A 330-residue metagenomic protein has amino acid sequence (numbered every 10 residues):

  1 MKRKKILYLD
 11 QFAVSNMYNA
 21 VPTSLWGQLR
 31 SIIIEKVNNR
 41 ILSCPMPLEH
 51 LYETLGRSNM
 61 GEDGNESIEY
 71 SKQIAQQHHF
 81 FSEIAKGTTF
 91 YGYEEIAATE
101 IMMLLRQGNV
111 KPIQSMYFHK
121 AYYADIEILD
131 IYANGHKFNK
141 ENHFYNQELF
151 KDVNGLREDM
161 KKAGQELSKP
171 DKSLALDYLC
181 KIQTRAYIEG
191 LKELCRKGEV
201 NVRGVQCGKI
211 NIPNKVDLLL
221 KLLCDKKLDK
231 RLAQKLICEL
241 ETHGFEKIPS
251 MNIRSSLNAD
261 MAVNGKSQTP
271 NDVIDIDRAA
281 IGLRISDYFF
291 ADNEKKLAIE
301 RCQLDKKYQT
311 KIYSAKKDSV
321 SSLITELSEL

Functional and structural regions predicted by a protein language model:
M1-G27, L167-E199, F245-P249, I253-R254: Metal-dependent nucleic-acid phosphoesterase active-site entry motif
M1-L7, Q28-S115, K316, S322-L330: Extended charged low-complexity segments that act as oligomerization/scaffolding linkers
Q11, S15, L48-Y52, D272-A279: Conserved glycosyltransferase catalytic-site signature
S15-S24, E49-I68, E100-I101, Y178 (+1 more regions): A short secondary-structure junction motif
T23-I33, R40-I41, I68-Y70, A75-H78 (+1 more regions): Long, positively charged, glycine-interspersed low-complexity recognition regions
Q77-L222: Non-catalytic, alpha-helical, charged scaffold/linker segments that couple or flank catalytic or architectural cores
K192-D277: Long, positively charged binding patches that form subdomain-scale interaction surfaces for polyanionic ligands
